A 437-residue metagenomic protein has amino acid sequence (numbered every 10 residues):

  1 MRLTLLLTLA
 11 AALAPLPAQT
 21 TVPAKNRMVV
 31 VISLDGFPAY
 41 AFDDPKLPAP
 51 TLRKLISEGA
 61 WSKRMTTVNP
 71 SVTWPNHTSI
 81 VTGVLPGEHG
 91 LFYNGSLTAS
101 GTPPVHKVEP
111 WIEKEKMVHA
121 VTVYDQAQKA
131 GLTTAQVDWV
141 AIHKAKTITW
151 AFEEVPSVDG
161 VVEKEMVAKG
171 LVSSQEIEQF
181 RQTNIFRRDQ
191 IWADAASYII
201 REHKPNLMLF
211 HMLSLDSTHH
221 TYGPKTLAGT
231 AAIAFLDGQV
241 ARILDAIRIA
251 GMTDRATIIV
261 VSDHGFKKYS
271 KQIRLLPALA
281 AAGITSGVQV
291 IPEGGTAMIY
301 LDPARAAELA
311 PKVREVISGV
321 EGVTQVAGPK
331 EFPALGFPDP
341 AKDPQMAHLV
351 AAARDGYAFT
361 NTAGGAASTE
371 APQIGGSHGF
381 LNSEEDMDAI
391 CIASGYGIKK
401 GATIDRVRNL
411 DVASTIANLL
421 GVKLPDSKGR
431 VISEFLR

Functional and structural regions predicted by a protein language model:
T4-P15: Bacterial N-terminal signal peptides
A18-T20: Boundary at the C-terminal end of the N-terminal hydrophobic targeting segment
V22-A24, Y40-F42, F186-F210, L215-A256 (+2 more regions): A long, amphipathic alpha-helix that forms part of the scaffold/cap immediately adjacent to metal-dependent active
V29-S33, Y40, S62-M65, S79-V81 (+9 more regions): Structural recognition of the beta-strand scaffold that forms the well-ordered cores of secreted hydrolase catalytic
Y40-H89, A135: Short, structured active-site-proximal loop/turn typified by the sulfatase FGly-forming signature C/S-X-P-X-R
L85-G223: His/Asp/Glu-rich, glycine-adjacent segments that coordinate divalent cations and/or stabilize oxyanion chemistry on
A120, V288-T415: Active-site neighborhoods of enzymes that stabilize oxyanions during catalysis
D254-R255, S262-A304: Acidic/histidine-rich catalytic neighborhood
